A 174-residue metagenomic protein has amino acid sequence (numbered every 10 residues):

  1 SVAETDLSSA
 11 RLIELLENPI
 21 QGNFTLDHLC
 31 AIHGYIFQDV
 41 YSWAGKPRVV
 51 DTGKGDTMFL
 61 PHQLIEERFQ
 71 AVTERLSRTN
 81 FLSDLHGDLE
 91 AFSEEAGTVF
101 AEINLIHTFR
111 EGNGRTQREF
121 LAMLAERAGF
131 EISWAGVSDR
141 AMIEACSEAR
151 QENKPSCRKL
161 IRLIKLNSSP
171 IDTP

Functional and structural regions predicted by a protein language model:
S1-P174: FIC/Doc superfamily catalytic core
